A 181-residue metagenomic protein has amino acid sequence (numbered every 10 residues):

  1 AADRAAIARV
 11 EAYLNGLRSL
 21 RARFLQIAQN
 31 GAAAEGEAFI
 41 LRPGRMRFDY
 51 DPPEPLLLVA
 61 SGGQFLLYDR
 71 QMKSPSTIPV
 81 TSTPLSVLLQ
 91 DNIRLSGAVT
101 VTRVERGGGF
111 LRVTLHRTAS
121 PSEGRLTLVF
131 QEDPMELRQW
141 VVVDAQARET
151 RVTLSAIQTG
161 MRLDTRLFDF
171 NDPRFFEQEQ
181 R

Functional and structural regions predicted by a protein language model:
A1-L17: Short N-terminal segments immediately surrounding and downstream of signal-peptide cleavage
A12-G31: A short, Trp-centered hydrophobic/proline-enriched beta-strand micro-motif
L17-S19, A33-E35, L41-P43, P53 (+6 more regions): Extracytoplasmic
A22-F24, M46-Y50, F65-Y68, V113-L115 (+1 more regions): Short hydrophobic/aromatic-rich beta-strand segments that constitute the beta-sheet cores of beta-sandwich/beta-barrel
A28-N30, Q71, Q146: Solvent-exposed strand-loop boundary residues in beta-sheet-rich modules
E35-V87, T150-R151, A156: An acidic-aromatic
M72-A119: Flexible, surface-exposed loop/linker segments and immediately adjacent secondary-structure boundaries
S96-A98, R106-R181: Gly/Pro-enriched, hydrophobic low-complexity segments that function as extracytoplasmic propeptides/linkers
